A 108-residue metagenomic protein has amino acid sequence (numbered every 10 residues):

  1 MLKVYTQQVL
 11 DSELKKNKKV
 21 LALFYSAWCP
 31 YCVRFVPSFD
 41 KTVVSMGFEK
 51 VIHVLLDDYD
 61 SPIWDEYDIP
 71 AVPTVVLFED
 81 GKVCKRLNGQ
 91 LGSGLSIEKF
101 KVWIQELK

Functional and structural regions predicted by a protein language model:
M1-V20, I97-K108: N-terminal leader/targeting and pre-domain segments
K3-Y5, F24, V43-P62: Thiol-based oxidoreductase modules, predominantly thioredoxin-like and allied folds used for disulfide exchange
L23-Y25, L77: Structural cue for short, hydrophobic secondary-structure segments
Y25-W28, A71: Short pre-active-site segment immediately N-terminal to redox-active cysteine/selenocysteine motifs in thiol-based
C29-C32, V75: The canonical Cys-X-X-Cys-His
Y31-M46: Typically the conserved alpha-helix immediately C-terminal to a functionally engaged Cys/Sec in thioredoxin-like
Y67-F78: Structural micro-motif
V76-K108: Non-catalytic, surface beta->alpha helical segment in thiol-disulfide oxidoreductase systems
